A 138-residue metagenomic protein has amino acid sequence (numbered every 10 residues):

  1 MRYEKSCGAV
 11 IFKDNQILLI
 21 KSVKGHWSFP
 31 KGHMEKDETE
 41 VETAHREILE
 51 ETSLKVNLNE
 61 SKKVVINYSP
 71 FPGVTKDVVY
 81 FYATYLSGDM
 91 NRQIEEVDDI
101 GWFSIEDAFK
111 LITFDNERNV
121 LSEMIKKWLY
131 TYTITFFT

Functional and structural regions predicted by a protein language model:
M1-F29: N-terminal strand-loop-strand
K5, S22, T43, K62-K63: Generic hydrophobic-segment detector
M34-L58, V64-V120: Unchanged
K110-T138: Charged phosphate-binding loop/patch that engages nucleotide di/tri-phosphates or the phosphate backbone of nucleic
